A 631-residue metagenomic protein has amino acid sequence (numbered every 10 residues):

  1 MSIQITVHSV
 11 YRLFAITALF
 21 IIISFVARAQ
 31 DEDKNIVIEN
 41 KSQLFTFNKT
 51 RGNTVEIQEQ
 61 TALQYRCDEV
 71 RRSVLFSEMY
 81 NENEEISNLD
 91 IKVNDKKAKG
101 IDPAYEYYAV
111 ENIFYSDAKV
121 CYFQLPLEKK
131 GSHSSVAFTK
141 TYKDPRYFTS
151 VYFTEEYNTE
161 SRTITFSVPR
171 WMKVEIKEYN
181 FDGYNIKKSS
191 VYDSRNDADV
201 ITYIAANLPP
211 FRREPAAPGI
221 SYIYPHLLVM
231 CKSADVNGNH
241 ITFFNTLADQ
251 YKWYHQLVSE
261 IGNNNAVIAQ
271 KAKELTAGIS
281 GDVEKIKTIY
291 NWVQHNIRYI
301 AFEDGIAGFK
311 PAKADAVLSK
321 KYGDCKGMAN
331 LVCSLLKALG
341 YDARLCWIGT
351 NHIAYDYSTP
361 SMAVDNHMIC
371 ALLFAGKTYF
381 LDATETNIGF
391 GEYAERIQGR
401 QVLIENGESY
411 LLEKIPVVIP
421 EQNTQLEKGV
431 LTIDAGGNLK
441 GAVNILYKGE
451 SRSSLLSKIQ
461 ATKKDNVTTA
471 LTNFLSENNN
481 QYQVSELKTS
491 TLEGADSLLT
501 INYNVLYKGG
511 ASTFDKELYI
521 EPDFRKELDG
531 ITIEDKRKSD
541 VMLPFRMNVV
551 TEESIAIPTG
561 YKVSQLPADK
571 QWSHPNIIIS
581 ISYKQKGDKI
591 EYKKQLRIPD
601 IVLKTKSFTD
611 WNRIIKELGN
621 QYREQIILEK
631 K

Functional and structural regions predicted by a protein language model:
M1-E32: Bacterial Sec-dependent N-terminal signal peptides
T17, I21, D68, T141 (+13 more regions): Short secondary-structure junctions and interdomain/linker hinges
A29-N237, V267-A269, A312, A316 (+4 more regions): Beta-strand-rich, non-transmembrane domain signature
F243-K320, N366: Secondary-structure boundary elements
I286, Y322, K326-N330: Short alpha-helical patches at coil-to-helix transitions and adjacent helical residues in well-structured domains
N291, C333, E552: Short glycine-/small-residue-rich flexible loop motifs, especially phosphate/cofactor-binding loops
K464, T468-K631: A carboxyl-terminal module marker
